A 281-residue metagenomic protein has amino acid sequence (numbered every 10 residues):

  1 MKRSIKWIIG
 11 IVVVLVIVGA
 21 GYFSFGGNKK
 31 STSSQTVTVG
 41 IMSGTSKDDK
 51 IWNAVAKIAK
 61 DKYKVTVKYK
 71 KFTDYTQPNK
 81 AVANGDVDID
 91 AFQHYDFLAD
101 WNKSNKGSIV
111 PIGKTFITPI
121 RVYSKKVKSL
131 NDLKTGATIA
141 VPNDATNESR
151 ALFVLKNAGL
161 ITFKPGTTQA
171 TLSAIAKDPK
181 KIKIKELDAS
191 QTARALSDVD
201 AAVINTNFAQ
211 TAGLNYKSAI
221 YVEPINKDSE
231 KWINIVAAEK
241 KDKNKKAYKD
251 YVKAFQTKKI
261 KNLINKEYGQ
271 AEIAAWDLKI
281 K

Functional and structural regions predicted by a protein language model:
M1-T38, K281: Short, low-complexity disordered leader/linker segments with a strong preference for bacterial N-terminal type II
T36-K71, Q77: Short, polar/charged alpha-helical segment
Y69-K80, T167-R194: Short helix-initiation/N-cap motifs at beta->coil->alpha
T73-Y75, G85-A99, F116, D188-A189 (+2 more regions): Beta->alpha turn/N-cap motifs
D100-I112, K125-V127, D198, V203 (+1 more regions): Ligand-binding "clamshell"
I112-I161: A conserved helix-loop-strand patch within extracytoplasmic ligand-binding domains of the periplasmic binding
P119-L130, W232-K245: A bilobed periplasmic-binding-protein/Venus flytrap-type ligand-binding module shared by bacterial periplasmic
E148-K156, F255-W276: Periplasmic-binding protein-like
